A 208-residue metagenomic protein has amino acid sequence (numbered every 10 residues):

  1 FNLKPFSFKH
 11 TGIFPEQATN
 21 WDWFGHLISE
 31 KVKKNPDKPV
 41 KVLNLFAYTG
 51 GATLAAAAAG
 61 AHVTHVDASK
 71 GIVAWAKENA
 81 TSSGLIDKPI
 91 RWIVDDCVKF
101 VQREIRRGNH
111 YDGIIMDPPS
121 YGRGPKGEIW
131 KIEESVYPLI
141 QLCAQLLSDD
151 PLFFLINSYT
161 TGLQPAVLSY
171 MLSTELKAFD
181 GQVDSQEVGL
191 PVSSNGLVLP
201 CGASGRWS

Functional and structural regions predicted by a protein language model:
F1-P36: SAM-dependent Rossmann-like transferase core, predominantly class I methyltransferases with a strong bias toward
D37-Y48: Conserved class I S-adenosyl-L-methionine
T49-A61: Conserved SAM-binding loop of SAM-dependent methyltransferases across substrates and taxa, primarily the Class I
H62-D67: Conserved SAM-binding motif I beta-strand of class I
S69-I115: S-adenosyl-L-methionine
K70-I72, V94, V98, Y111-L142: Mobile active-site "lid"/loop adjacent to the S-adenosyl-L-methionine
L142, L147-F153: Short glycine-dipeptide loop
P151-S208: C-terminal catalytic and target-recognition region of SAM-dependent MTase-like enzymes, primarily methyltransferases
